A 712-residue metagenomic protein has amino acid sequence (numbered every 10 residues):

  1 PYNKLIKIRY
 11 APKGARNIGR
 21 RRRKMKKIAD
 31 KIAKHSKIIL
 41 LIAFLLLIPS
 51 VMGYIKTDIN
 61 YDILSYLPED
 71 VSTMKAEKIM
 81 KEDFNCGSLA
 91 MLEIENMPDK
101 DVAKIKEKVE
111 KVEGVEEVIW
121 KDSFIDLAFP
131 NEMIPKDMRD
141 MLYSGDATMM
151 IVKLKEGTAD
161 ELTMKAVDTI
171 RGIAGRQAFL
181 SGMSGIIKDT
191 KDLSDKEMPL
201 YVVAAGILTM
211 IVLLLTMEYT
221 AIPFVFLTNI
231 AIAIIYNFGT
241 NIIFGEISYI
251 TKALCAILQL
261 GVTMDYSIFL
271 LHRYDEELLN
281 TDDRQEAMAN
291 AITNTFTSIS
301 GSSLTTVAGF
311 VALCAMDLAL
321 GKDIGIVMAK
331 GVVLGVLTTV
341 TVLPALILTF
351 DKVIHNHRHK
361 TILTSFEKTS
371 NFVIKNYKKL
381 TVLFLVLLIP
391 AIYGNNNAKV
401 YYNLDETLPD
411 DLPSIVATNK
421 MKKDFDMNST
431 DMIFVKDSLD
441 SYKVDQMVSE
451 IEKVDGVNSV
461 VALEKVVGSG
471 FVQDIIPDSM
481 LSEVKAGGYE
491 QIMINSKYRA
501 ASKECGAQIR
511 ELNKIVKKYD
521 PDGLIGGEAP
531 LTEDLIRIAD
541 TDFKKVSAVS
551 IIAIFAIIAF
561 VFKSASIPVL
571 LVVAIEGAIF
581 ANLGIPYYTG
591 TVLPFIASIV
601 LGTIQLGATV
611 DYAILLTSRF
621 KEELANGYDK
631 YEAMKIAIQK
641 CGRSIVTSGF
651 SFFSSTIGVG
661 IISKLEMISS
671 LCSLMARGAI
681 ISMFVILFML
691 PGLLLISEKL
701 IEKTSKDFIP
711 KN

Functional and structural regions predicted by a protein language model:
P1-I59, T158-Y402, K517-N712: Membrane-embedded transmembrane helical bundles of large multi-pass transporters/channels
P68-I187, K399-I567, V573-V592: Structured non-transmembrane domains adjacent to transmembrane bundles in polytopic membrane proteins
